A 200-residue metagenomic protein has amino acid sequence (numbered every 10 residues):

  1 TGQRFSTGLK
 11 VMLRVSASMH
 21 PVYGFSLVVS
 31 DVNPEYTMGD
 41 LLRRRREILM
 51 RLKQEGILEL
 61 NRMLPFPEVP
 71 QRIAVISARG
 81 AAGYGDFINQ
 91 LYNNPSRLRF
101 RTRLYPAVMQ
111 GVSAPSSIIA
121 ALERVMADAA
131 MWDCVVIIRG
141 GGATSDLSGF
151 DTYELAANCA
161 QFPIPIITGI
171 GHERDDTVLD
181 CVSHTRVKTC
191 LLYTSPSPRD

Functional and structural regions predicted by a protein language model:
G2-F5: Short, surface-exposed secondary-structure edge patches
G8-M19: OB-fold and OB-like beta-barrel modules that bind single-stranded nucleic acids
L13-V15, L27, T102: Preference for bulky hydrophobic residues occupying beta-strand positions in well-ordered beta-sheet regions
S18-R43: OB-fold/S1-family single-stranded nucleic acid-binding modules
M38-P67: Short N-terminal or domain-adjacent regulatory/targeting segments
Q71: Nucleotide donor/acceptor-binding cores
A74-R199: Short glycine/threonine-rich loop/turn motifs
